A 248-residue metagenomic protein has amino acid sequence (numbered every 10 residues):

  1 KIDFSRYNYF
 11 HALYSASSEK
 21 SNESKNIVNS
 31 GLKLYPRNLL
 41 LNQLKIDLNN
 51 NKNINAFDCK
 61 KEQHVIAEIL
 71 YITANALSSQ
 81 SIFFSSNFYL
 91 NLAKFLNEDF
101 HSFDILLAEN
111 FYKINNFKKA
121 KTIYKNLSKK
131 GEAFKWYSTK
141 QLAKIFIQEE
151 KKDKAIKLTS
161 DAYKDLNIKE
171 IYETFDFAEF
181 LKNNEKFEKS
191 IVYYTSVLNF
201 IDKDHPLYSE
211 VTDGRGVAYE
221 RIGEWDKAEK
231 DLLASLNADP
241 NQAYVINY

Functional and structural regions predicted by a protein language model:
R6, L40, E68, S102 (+5 more regions): Start-of-helix register in tetratricopeptide repeats
S17, D47, N51, S79 (+5 more regions): Register position in tetratricopeptide repeats
I54-I69, D202-H205: TPR-adjacent "capping" and linker segments in tetratricopeptide-repeat scaffold/adaptor proteins
